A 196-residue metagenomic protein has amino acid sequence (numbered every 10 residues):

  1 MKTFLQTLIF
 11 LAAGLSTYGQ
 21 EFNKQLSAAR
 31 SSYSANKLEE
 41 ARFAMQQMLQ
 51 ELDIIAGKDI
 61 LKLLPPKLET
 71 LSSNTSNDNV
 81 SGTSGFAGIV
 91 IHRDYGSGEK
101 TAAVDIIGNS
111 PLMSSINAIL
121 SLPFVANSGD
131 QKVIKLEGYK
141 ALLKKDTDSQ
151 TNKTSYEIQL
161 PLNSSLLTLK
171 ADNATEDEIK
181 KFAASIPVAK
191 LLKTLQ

Functional and structural regions predicted by a protein language model:
M1, T17, A102, T154-S155: Short hydrophobic/aromatic-rich motifs at helix boundaries and adjacent loops
M1-F22: Bacterial Sec-dependent N-terminal signal peptides
S16-Y18, T70, S185: Generic detector of isolated residues embedded in canonical secondary-structure elements
E21-G88: Charge-rich, low-complexity N-terminal segments
E21-R30, S34, A44-Q46, D130-Q196: A short, solvent-exposed beta-edge/loop patch
K58-I60, L120-P123, L160-P161, S185-P187: Short, charged/polar low-complexity linear motifs in solvent-exposed/disordered segments
L61-T151: Short, solvent-exposed recognition patches
